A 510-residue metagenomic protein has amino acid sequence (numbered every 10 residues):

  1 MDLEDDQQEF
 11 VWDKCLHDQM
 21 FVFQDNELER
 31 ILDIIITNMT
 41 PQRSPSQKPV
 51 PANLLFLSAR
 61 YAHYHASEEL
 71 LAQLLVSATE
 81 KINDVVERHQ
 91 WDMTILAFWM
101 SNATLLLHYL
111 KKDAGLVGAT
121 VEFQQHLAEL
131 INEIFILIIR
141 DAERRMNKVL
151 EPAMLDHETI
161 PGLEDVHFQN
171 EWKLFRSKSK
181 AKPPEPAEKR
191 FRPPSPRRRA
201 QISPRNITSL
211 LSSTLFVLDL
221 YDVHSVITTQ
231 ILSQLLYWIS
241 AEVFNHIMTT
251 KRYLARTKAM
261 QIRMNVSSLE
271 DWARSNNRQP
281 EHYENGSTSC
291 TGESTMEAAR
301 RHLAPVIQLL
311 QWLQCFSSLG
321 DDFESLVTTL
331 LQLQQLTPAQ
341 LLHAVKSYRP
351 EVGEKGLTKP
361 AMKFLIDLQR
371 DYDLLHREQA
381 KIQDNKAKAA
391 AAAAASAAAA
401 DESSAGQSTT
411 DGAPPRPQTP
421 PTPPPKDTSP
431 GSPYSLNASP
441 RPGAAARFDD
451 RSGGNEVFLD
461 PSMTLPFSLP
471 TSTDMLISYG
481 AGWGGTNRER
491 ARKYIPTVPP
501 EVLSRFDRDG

Functional and structural regions predicted by a protein language model:
M1, A259-G510: Eukaryotic terminal intrinsically disordered regions
M1-L235, N245-T249, A255-A259: Extended cytosolic scaffolds built from alpha-helical repeats
